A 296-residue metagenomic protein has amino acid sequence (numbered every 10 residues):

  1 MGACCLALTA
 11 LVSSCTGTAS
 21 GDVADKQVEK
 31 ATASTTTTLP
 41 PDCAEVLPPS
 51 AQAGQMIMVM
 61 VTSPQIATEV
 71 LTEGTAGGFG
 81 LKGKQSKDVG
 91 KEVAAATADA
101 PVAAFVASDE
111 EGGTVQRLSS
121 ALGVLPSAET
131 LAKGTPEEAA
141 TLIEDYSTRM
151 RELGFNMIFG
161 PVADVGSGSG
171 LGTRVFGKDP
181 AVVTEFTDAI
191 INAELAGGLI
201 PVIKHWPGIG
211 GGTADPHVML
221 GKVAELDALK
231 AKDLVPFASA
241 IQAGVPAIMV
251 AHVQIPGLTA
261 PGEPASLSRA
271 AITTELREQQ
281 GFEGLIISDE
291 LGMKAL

Functional and structural regions predicted by a protein language model:
M1-A7: Sec-dependent N-terminal signal peptides
L11-S14: C-terminal motif of bacterial Sec signal peptides marking the signal peptidase cleavage site
T16-T18, A24-V106, G112-R117: N-terminal hydrophobic targeting/anchoring segments and the immediately downstream early-domain regions of hydrolases
G54-V61, G77-L81, A104-G112, M157-P161 (+3 more regions): Hydrophobic faces of well-ordered beta-strands that scaffold small-molecule active sites in alpha/beta enzyme cores
V61-T72, A139-R149, A231-P236: Short, acidic/polar
V70-D88, F159, V165-S169, I241-G262: Short acidic, glycine-rich surface-loop motifs adjacent to enzyme active sites
S86-V89, A132-D145, P180-E185, K230-A231: Glycine-rich anion/phosphate-binding loops
G90-E92, A96-A98, V182-L296: Second-shell residues forming the walls of enzyme active-site clefts
